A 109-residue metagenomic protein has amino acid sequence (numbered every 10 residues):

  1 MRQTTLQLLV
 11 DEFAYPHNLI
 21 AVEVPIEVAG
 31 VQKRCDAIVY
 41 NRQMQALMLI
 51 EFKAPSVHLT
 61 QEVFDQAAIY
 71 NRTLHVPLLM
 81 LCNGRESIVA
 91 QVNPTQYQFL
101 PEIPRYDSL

Functional and structural regions predicted by a protein language model:
M1-L78, R85-L109: A short, conserved, highly charged catalytic patch centered on acidic carboxylates
